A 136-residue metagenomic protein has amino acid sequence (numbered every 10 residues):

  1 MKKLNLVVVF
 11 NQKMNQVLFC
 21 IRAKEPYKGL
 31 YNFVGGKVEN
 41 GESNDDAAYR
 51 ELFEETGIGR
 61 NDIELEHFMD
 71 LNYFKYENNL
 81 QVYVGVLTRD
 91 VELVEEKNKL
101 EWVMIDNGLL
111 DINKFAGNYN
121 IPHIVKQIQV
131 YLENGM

Functional and structural regions predicted by a protein language model:
M1-L18, V34-K37: Conserved N-terminal beta-strand and adjoining loop/helix that marks the start of the Nudix/MutT-like hydrolase domain
K3, M69-D106, N118, H123-G135: Active-site-adjacent beta-strand/loop module that shapes the phosphate/pyrophosphate-binding cleft
N15-Q16, E54, R89: Glycine-centered loop/turn positions within well-structured domains that cap or flank conserved ligand/cofactor-binding
P26-G29: A conserved beta-turn-beta hairpin within the catalytic core of GNAT-like acetyltransferases that forms part
F33-H67: The catalytic Nudix box helix
G108-I112: A generic structural signal for short hydrophobic patches within well-formed alpha-helices
